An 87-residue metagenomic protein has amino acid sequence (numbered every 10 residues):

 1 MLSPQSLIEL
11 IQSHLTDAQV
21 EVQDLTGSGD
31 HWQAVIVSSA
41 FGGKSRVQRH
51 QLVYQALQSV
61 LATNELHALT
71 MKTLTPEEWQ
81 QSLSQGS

Functional and structural regions predicted by a protein language model:
M1-A18: N-proximal, solvent-exposed amphipathic alpha-helical segments enriched in charged/polar residues
L7, I11, R49-N64: Short, non-transmembrane amphipathic alpha-helical segments
D17-Q33: Short edge beta-strands and adjacent turn/loop segments
Q23, V35-V37, K72-L74: Solvent-exposed beta-strand sheet faces enriched in polar/charged residues
G27-G29, F41, E77: Short active-site-proximal "capping" loops at secondary-structure junctions
H31, H50, H67: Histidine-centered active-site/metal-ligand motif
Q33-Q48: A short interface-forming secondary-structure element
Q55-S87: C-terminal structural segments of small proteins and small subunits
